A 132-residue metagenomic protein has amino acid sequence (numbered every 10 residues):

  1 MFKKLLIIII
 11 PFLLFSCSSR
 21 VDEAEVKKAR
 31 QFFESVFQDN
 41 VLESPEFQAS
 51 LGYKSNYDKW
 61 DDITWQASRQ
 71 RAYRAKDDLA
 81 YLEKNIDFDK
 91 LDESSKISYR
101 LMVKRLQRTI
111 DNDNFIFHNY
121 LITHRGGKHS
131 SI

Functional and structural regions predicted by a protein language model:
M1-F2, Q38: Generic N-terminal leader/processing signal
F2-I8: Sec-dependent signal peptide recognition, specifically the positively charged N-region followed immediately by
P11-F12: Short, linear, compositionally biased motifs with a strong N-terminal bias
F15-S16: C-terminal motif of bacterial Sec signal peptides marking the signal peptidase cleavage site
R20-I132: Non-catalytic accessory/assembly modules
